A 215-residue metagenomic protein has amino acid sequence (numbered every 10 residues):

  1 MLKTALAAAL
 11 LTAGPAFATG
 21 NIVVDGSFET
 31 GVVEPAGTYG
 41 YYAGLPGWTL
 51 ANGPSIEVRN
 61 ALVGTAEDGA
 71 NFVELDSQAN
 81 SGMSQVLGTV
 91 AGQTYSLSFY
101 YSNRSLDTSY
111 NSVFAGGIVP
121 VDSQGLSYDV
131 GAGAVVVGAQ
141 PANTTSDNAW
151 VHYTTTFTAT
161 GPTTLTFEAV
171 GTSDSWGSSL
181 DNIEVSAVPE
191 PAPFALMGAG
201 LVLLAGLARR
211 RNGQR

Functional and structural regions predicted by a protein language model:
G14-G20: Sec/Tat signal peptide C-region and signal peptidase I cleavage site
F28, A79-S112, T155, L165-F167 (+1 more regions): Extra-cytoplasmic beta-strand recognition segments
V32-N71: Extracellular glycan-recognition surfaces and repeat-rich motifs
Y39, L106-Y128: Beta-strand acidic-aromatic groove motif in beta-rich domains, primarily in extracellular
F72-S81, N143-S146: Extracellular beta-rich ligand/substrate-recognition surface
V130-T160: Extracellular carbohydrate recognition and processing domains and analogous Trp-centered ligand-binding platforms
F167-S175: Short beta-strand-plus-loop segments that form exposed binding edges in beta-rich domains
E190-A208: A short, hydrophobic C-terminal helix/tail in secreted or cell-surface proteins
